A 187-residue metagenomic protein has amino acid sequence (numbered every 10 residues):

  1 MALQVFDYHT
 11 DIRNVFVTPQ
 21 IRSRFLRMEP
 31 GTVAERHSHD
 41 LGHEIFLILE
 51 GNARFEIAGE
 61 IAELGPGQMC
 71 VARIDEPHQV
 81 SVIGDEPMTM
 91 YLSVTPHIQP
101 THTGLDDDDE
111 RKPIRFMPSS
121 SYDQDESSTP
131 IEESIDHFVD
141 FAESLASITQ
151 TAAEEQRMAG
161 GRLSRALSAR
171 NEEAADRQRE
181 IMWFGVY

Functional and structural regions predicted by a protein language model:
A2-R36, G42, S93-H102: A short glycine-rich, His/Asp/Glu-containing loop-to-beta-strand
T18, G59-D75: Short acidic-glycine-tyrosine-enriched beta hairpin
S23-R27, I45, I61, M69-V71 (+1 more regions): Conserved hydrophobic/aromatic beta-strand scaffold that supports enzyme active sites
R36, F55-E56, A72, H78-G84: Short beta-strand His + acidic residue motifs that chelate non-heme Fe in jelly-roll/DSBH and cupin folds
L41-H43, L47-A53: Glycine- and acidic-residue-biased ligand/ion/polar-headgroup-sensing regions
D75-E76, T95: Short, surface-exposed secondary-structure boundary micro-motifs
I83-I148: Double-stranded beta-helix
E143-Y187: Charged, low-complexity intrinsically disordered regulatory/assembly segments
